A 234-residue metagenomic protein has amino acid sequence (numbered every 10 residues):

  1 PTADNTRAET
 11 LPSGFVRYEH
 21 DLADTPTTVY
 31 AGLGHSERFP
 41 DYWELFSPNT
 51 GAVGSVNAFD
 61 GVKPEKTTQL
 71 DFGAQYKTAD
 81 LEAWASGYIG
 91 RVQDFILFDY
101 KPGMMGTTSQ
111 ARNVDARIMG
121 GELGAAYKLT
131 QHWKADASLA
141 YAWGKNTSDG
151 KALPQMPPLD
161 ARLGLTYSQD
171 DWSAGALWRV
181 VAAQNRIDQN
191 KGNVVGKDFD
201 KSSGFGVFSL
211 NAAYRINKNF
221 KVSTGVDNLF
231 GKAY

Functional and structural regions predicted by a protein language model:
P1, L45-V56, L97-T107, L139-N146 (+2 more regions): Flexible, solvent-exposed coil segments and beta strand-coil junctions, predominantly the extracellular/periplasmic
D4-S13, R17, D21-D24, H35-W84 (+5 more regions): Outer-membrane beta-barrel signature, preferentially recognizing the C-terminal barrel domain of Gram-negative
H20-D24, V29, Y76-D80, L129-Q131 (+2 more regions): Outer-membrane beta-barrel proteins
T25, S36, A183, K232: Phosphate/oxyanion-binding loops and surfaces in catalytic or ligand/nucleic-acid-binding neighborhoods
E82-A83, G87-V92, Q110-N190, N219 (+1 more regions): Gram-negative outer-membrane beta-barrel transporters
V226-N228: Gly/Thr-rich phosphate-binding loop signature of adenosyl cofactor/nucleotide-binding cores
